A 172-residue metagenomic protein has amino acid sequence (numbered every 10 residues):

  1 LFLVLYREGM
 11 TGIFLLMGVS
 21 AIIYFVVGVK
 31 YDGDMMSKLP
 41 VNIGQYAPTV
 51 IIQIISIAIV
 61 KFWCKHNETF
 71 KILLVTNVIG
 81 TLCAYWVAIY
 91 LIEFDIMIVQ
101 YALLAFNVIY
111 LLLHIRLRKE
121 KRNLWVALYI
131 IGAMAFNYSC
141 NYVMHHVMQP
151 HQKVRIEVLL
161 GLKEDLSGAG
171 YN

Functional and structural regions predicted by a protein language model:
L1, F14-M17, A102: Transmembrane-embedded, aromatic-rich helix segments that form part of the hydrophobic channel/pocket engaging
F2-E8, V27: Interfacial segments of multi-pass membrane proteins
E8-G18, A127: Interfacial loop-to-transmembrane-helix boundary motif in multi-pass membrane proteins
V26-N172: Hydrophobic, glycine- and aromatic-enriched re-entrant/interface helices and adjoining loop segments
